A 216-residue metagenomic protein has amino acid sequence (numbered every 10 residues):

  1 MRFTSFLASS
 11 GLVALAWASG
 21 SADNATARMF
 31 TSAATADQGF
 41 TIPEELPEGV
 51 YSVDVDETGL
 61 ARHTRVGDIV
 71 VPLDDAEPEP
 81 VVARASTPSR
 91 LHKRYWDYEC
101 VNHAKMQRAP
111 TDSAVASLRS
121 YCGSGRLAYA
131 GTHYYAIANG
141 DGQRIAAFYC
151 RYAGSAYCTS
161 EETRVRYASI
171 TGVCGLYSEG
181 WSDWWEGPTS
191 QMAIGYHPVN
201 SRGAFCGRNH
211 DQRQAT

Functional and structural regions predicted by a protein language model:
M1-F30, S86: Fungal secretory targeting signals
S21-T216: Mature, structured extracellular domains of secreted fungal proteins
